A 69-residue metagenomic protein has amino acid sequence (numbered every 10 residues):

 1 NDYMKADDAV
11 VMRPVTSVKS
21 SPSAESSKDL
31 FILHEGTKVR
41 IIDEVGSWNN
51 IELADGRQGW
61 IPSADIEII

Functional and structural regions predicted by a protein language model:
N1-T16, S21-K28, R40-E44, E52-I69: Boundary regions of SH3-family modules and the immediately adjacent low-complexity/disordered segments in eukaryotic
